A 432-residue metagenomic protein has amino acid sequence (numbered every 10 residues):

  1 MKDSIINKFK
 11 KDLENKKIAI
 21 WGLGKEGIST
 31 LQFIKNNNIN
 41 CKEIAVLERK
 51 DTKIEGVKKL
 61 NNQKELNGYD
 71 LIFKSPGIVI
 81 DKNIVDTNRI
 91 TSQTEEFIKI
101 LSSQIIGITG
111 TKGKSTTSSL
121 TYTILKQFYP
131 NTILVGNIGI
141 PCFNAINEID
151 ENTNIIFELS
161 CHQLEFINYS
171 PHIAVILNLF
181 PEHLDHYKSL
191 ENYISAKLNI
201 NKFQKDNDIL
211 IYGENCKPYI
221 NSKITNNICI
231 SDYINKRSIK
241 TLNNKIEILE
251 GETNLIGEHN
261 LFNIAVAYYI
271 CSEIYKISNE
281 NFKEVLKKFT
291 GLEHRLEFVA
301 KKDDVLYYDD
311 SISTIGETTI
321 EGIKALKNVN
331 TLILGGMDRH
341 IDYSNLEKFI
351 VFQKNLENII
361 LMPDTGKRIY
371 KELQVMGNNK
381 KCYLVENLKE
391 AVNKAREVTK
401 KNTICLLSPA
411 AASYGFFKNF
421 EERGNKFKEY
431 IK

Functional and structural regions predicted by a protein language model:
M1-N37, C41-G107, T121, F128 (+3 more regions): Short, basic phosphate-binding NTP loop
K2-E14, S29-F33, N131-T132, G251-L356: Nucleotide phosphate-binding/pyrophosphate-handling subdomain across enzymes that bind or process nucleotide phosphates
W21, E158, I176-N178, G213 (+2 more regions): Short beta-strands and strand-loop turn motifs
Q32, K64-Y69, P76, I80-L210 (+4 more regions): Phosphate-binding loop of NTP-binding sites
I34, I72, I108, N137 (+9 more regions): Residue-level signal for inorganic ion chemistry
N38-I39, I167-S170, I200-D206, K223-I224 (+3 more regions): Short, conserved loop/helix-junction motifs that constitute active-site signature segments in enzyme catalytic cores
E43-R49, L210-E214, I333-G335, N355-D364: Short internal beta-strands
Y343-T403: C-terminal helical cap/extension that packs against the catalytic core of soluble nucleotide-cofactor enzymes
